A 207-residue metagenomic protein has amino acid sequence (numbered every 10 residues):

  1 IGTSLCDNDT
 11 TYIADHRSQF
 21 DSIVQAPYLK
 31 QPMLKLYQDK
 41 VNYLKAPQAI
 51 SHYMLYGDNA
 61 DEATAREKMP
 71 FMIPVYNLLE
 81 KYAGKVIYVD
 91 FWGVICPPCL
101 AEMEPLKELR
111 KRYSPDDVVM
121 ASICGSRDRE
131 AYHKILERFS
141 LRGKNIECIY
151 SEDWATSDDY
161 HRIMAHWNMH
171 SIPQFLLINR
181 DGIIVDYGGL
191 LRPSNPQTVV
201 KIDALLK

Functional and structural regions predicted by a protein language model:
I1-K81: Oxidative protein folding and maturation machinery
A83, F91-E108, G125: Conserved redox-active cysteine motifs that mediate thiol-disulfide chemistry, especially di-cysteine Cys-X(1-2)-Cys
K85-I87, P173: Alpha/beta-hydrolase fold active-site loops
D90, A121-C124, Y150: Short beta-strand segments
E102, E130, K134-L141: Long, His/Glu/Asp-enriched segments that create or flank divalent metal/ion-associated functional microenvironments
P115-M120: A conserved nucleotide-sugar
L136-I172, L176-R180: Short, internal strand/loop/helix patches that form the active-site neighborhood or redox-interaction surface
S171-Q174, R180-K207: Non-catalytic, surface beta->alpha helical segment in thiol-disulfide oxidoreductase systems
